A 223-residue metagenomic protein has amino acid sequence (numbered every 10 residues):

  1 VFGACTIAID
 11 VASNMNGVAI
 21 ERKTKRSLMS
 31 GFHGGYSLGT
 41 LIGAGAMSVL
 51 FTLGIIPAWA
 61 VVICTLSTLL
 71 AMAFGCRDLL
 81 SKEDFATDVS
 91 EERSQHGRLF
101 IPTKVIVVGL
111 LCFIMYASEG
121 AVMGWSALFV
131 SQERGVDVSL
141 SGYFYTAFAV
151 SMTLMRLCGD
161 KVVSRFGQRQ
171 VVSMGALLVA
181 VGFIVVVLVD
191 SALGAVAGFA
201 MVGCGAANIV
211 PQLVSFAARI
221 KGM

Functional and structural regions predicted by a protein language model:
I7-R22, A207-G222: Intracellular juxtamembrane helix-capping segments at the cytosolic ends of symmetry-related transmembrane helices
S30, V138-T146: Small-residue hotspots at the loop-to-helix junctions and early N-terminal turns of transmembrane alpha-helices
F51, M155-Q168: Helix-to-loop junctions at the C-terminal end of transmembrane segments in multipass secondary transporters
A58-R77: Symmetry-related core transmembrane helices of the 12-TM Major Facilitator Superfamily/SLC fold
L80-V108: Juxtamembrane intracellular "pre-TM" segments in multi-pass secondary transporters
I101-S118, V196, A200-C204: Pair of pore-lining "gating" transmembrane helices in MFS-fold secondary transporters
G124-L140: Short amphipathic helix-loop junctions that connect adjacent transmembrane helices in Major Facilitator Superfamily/SLC
Q170-V185: Structural signature of the two symmetry-related core transmembrane helices
